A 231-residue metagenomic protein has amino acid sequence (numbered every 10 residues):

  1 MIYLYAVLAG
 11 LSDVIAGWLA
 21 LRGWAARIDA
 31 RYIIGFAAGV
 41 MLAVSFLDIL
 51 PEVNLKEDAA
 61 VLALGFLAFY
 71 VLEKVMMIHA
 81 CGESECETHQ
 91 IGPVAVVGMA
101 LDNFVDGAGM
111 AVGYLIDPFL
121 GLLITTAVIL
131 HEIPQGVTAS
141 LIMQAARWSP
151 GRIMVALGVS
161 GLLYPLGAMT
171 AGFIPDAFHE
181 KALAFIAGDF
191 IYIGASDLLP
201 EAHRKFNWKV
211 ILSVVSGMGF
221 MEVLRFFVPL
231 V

Functional and structural regions predicted by a protein language model:
M1-V231: Intrinsically disordered, metal-sensing/regulatory segments
